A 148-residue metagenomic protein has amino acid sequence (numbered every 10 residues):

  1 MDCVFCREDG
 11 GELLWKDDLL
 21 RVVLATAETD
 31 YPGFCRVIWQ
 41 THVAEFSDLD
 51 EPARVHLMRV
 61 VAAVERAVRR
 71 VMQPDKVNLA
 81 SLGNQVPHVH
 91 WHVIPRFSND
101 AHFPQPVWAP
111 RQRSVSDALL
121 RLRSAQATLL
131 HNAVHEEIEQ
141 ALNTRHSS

Functional and structural regions predicted by a protein language model:
M1-S148: HIT superfamily nucleotide-processing domains
